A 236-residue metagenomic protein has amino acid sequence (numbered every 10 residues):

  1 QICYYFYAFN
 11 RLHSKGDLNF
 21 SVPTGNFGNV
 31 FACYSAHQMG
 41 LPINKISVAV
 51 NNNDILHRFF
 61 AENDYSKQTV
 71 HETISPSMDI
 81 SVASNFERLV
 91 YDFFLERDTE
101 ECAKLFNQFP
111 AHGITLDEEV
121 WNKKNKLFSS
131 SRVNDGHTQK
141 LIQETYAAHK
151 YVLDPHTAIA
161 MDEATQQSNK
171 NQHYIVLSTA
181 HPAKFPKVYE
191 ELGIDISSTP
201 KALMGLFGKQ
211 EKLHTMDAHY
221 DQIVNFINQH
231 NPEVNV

Functional and structural regions predicted by a protein language model:
Q1-V236: PLP-dependent amino-acid enzyme catalytic core
